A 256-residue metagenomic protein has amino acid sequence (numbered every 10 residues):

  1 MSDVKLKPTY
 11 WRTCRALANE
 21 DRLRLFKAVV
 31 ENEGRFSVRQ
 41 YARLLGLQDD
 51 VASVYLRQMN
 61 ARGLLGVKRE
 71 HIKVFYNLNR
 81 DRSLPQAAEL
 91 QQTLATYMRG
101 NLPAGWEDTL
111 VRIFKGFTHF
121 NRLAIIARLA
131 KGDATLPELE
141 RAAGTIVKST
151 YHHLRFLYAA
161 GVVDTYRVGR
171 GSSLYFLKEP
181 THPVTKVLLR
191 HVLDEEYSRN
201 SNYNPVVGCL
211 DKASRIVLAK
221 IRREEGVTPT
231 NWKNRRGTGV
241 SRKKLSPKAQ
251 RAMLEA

Functional and structural regions predicted by a protein language model:
S2-G66: DNA-contacting interfaces and partner/effector-binding or oligomerization modules in DNA-centric proteins
S2-Y10, K27, E31, R80-K131 (+2 more regions): Amphipathic alpha-helical dimerization/coiled-coil segments that flank or bridge DNA-binding/regulatory modules
F26, S37, L64, F75-Y76 (+3 more regions): Amphipathic alpha-helical segments enriched in hydrophobic/aromatic and basic residues that form the DNA-contacting
R35-S37, N121, T135-P137: Residues that mark the N-terminal boundary/hinge immediately upstream of a DNA-recognition element
Q40-A42, E138-A142: A short acidic, leucine-rich amphipathic alpha-helix
L47-N60, G144-A159: Short amphipathic alpha-helical interaction segments
N60-K68, Y158-V168: A short, conserved structural fragment
R69-F75, D81, R167-Y175: Short, Lys/Arg-rich nucleic-acid/phosphate-binding segment
